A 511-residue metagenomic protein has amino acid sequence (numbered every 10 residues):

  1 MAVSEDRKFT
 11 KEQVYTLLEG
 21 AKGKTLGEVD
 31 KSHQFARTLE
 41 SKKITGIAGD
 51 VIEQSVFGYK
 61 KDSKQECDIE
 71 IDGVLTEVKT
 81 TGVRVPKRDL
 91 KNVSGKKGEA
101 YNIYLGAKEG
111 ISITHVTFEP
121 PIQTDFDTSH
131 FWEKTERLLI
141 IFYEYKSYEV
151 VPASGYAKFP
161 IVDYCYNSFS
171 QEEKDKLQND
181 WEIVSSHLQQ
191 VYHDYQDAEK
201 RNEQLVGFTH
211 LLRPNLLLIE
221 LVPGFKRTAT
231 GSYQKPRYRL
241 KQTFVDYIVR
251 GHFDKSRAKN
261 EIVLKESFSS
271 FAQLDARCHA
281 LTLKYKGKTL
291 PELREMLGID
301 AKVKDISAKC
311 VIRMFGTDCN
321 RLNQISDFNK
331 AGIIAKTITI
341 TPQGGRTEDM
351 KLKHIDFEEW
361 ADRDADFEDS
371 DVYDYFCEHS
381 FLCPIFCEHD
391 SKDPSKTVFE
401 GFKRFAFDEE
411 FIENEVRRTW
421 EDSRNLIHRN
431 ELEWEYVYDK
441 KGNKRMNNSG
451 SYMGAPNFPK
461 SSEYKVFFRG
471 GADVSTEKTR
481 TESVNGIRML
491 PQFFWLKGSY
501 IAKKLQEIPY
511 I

Functional and structural regions predicted by a protein language model:
M1-V74, T80-I511: Nucleic-acid endonuclease domains
